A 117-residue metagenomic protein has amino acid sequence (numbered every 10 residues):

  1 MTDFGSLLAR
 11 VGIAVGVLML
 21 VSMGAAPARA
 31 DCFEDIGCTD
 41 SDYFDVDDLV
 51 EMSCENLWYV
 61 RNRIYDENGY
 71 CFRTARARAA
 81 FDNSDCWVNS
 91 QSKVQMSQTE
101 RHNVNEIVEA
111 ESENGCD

Functional and structural regions predicted by a protein language model:
T2-V15, M19: Bacterial N-terminal signal peptides that target proteins for export
L18-P27: C-terminal segment of classical bacterial N-terminal signal peptides
I36-V46, W87-S90: Acidic/histidine-rich, surface-exposed loop or edge segments in extracytoplasmic proteins
D47-V50, V94: Helix-turn-helix-type domain boundary/helix-start signal
L49-W87: Amphipathic alpha-helical packing elements
F72-D117: Compact alpha-helical subdomains of small soluble proteins
